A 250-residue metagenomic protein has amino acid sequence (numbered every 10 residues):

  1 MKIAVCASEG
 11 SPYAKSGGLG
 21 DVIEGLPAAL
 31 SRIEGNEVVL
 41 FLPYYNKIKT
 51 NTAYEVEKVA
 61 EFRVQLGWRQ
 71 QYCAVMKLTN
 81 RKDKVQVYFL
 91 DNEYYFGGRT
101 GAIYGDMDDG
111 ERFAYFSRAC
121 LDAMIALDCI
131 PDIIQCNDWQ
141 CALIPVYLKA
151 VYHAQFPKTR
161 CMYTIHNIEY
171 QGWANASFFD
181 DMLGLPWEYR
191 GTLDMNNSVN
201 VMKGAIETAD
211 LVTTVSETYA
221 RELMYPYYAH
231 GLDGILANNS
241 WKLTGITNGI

Functional and structural regions predicted by a protein language model:
M1-I250: Catalytic cores of nucleotide-sugar-dependent glycosyltransferases that transfer UDP/GDP/TDP-activated
